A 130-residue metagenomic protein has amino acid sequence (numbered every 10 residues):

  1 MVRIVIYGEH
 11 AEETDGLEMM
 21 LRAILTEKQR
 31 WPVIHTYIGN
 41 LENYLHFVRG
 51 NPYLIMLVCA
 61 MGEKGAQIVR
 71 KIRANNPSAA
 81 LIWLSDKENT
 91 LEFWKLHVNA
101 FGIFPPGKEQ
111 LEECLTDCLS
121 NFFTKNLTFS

Functional and structural regions predicted by a protein language model:
M1-I4: Extreme N-terminal starter segment of soluble prokaryotic enzymes
E9-T36: Two-component/phosphorelay signaling modules centered on CheY-like receiver
E18, N40-N76, K87: Conserved phosphotransfer microenvironments
I55, L81, F101-G102: Two-component signal transduction core modules
Q67, S85-G102: Alpha4 helix (beta4-alpha4-beta5 surface) of REC/receiver domains from two-component response regulators
G107: Receiver (REC) domain switch/active-site region of two-component response regulators
Q110-F123: Receiver (REC) domain switch/output surface
